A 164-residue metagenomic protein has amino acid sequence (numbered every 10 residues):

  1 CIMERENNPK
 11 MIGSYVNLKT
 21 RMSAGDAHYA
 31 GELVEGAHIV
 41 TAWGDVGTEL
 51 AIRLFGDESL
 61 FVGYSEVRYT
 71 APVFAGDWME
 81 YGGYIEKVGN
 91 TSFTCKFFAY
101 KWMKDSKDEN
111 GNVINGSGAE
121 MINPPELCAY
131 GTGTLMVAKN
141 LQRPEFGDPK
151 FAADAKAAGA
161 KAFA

Functional and structural regions predicted by a protein language model:
C1, T48, A138: Residue-level marker of positions within ordered structural domains that often coincide with functionally constrained
M3-G36, F163-A164: Catalytic strand-loop segment that frames the active site of acyl-thioester-processing enzymes
N7-K10, S14, F74-A75, E86-A164: HotDog/MaoC-like acyl-thioester-processing domains
N17-S23, R68, T132-M136: Generic structural detector for well-ordered beta-strands
G25-V62: N-terminal first-folded block
G47-T94, K107-N112: Hydrophobic beta-strand-centered segment that forms part of the acyl-chain substrate-binding groove
